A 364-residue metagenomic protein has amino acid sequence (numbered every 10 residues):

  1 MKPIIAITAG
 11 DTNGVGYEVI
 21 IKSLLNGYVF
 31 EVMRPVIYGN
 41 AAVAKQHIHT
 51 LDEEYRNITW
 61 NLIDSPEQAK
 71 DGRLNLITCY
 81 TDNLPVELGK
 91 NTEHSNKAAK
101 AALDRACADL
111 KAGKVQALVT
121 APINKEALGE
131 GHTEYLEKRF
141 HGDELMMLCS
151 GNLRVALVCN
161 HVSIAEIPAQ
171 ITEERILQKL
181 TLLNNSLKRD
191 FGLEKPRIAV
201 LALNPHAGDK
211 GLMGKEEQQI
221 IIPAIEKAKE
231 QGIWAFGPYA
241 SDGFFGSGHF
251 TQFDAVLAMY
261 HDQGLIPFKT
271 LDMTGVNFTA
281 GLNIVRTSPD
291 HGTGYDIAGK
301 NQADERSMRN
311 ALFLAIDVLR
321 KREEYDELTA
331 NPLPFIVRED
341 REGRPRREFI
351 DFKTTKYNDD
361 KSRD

Functional and structural regions predicted by a protein language model:
M1-Y135, E174, Q178-M259, Q263-N277 (+2 more regions): Contiguous, glycine/small-aliphatic-enriched amphipathic segments in soluble metabolic enzymes
H132-S163, R286: Flexible loop/hinge segments that line or gate small-molecule binding clefts
S163-P168, T293-D296: Intrinsically disordered or low-complexity boundary/linker segments at protein termini and domain junctions
A165-E166, Q170-E173, L177: Conserved anion/nucleotide-ligand pocket segment
